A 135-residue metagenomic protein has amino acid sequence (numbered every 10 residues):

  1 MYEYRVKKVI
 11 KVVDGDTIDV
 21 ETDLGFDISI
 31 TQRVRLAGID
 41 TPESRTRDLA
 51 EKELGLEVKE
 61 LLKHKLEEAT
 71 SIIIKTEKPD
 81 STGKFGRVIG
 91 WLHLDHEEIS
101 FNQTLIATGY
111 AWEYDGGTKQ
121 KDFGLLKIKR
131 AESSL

Functional and structural regions predicted by a protein language model:
M1-L135: Small beta-barrel nucleic-acid-binding modules, primarily SNase/OB-fold domains and secondarily Tudor-like barrels
